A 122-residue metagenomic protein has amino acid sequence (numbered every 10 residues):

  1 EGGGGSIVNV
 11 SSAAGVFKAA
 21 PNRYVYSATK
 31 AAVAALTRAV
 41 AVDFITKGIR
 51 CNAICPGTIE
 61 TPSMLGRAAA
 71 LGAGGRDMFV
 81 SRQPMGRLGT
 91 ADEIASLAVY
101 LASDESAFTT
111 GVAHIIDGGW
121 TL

Functional and structural regions predicted by a protein language model:
E1-S6, F17, D43: A short helix-coil junction within the Rossmann-fold of NAD(P)-dependent oxidoreductases
S12: Residue(s) in the substrate-gating loop at a strand-loop-helix junction that position the organic substrate next
V16-R23, I45: Active-site "substrate specificity/gating" loop of NAD(P)-dependent dehydrogenases, especially the short-chain
T29, T37: Active-site helix of classical SDR
V42-T46, A107: Alpha-helical segment proximal to the catalytic Tyr-Lys
T46, T58-Q83, E93: A glycine/serine/threonine-rich, flexible loop-to-helix segment that serves as the NAD(P) cofactor-binding "lid"
R50-E60, A102, I115-D117: Conserved SDR Rossmann-fold cofactor-binding beta-strand/turn motif
R87-I116, T121: C-terminal substrate-recognition "lid" of short-chain dehydrogenase/reductases
